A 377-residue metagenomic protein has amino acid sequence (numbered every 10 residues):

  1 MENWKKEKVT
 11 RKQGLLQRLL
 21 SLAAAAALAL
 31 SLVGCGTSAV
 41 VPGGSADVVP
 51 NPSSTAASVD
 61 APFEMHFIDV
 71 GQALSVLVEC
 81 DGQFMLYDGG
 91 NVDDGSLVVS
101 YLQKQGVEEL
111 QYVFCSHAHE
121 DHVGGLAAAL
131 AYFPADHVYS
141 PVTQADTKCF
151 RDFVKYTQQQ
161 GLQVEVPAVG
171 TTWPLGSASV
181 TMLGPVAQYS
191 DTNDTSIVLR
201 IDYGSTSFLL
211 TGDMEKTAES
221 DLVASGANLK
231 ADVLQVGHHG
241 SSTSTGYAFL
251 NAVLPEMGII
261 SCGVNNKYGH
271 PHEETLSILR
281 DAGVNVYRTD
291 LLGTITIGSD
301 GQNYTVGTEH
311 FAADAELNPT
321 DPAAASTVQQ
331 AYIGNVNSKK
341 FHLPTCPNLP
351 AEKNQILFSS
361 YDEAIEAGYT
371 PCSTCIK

Functional and structural regions predicted by a protein language model:
E2-E7, R11, L30-V328, N348 (+3 more regions): Non-globular, low-confidence helical/coil segments that flank catalytic cores
K5-A23: Bacterial N-terminal signal peptides that target proteins for export
A23-S31: Bacterial N-terminal signal peptides
L28, K339, I365-G368: Residue-level signal for mature regions of secreted extracellular proteins and peptides
A324-K339: SH3-family beta-barrel domains
N335-A351: Short aromatic-glycine-(Arg/Gly/Cys) micro-motifs in beta-strand/loop hairpins
S359-P371: A short, charged, amphipathic alpha-helix used as a generic interaction element across diverse proteins
